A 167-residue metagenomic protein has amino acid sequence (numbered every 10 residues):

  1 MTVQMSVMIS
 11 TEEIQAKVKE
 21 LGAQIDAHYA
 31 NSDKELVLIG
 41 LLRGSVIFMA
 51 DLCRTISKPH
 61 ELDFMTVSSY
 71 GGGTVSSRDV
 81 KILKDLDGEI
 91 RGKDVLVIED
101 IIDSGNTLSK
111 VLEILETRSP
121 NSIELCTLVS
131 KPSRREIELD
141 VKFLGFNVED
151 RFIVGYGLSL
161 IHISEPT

Functional and structural regions predicted by a protein language model:
M1-E35: Active-site-facing substrate-recognition patch
S6, H28, R54, G72 (+2 more regions): Short secondary-structure boundary/capping segments
I14, L38, T66, V97-D100 (+1 more regions): Generic structural signal for small/hydrophobic residues in well-ordered secondary structure, especially within
D26-G72: Conserved PRPP/pyrophosphate-binding segment of the phosphoribosyltransferase/PRPP-pathway fold
K34, K81-V154: PRPP/pyrophosphate-binding module of the type I phosphoribosyltransferase fold
R43-G44, R151, L158-S159: Short glycine-rich anion-binding loops that position phosphate/pyrophosphate groups of nucleotides and phosphorylated
L158-T167: Residue-level detector of conserved catalytic or cofactor/ligand-binding positions in enzyme active sites
